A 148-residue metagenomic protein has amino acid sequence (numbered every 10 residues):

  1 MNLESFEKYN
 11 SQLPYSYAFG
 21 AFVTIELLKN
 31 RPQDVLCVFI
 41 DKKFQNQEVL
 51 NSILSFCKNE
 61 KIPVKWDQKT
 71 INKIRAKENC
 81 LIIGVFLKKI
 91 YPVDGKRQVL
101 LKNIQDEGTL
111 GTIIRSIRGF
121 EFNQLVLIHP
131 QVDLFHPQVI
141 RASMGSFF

Functional and structural regions predicted by a protein language model:
M1-I83: N-terminal positively charged helical leader segments and presequences
I40, I90-F148: RNA substrate-binding interface of SAM-dependent RNA methyltransferases
L81-Y91: Short, structured interface segments
